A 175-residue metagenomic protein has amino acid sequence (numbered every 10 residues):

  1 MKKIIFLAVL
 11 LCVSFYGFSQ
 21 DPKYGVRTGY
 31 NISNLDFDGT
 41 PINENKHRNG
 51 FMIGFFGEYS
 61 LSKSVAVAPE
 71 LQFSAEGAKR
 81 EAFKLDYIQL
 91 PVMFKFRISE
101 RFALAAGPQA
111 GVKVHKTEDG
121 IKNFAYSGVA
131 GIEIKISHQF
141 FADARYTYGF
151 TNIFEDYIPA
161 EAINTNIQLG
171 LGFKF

Functional and structural regions predicted by a protein language model:
M1-R27, L171, F175: Bacterial Sec-dependent N-terminal signal peptides
Q20-P22, N45-F51, K84-I88, K122-Y126 (+1 more regions): Residues that define the transmembrane beta-barrel architecture of outer-membrane proteins
P22, S64-V67, R101-L104, I134 (+1 more regions): Repeated loop/turn-to-beta-strand initiation elements of outer-membrane beta-barrel proteins
K23, N31, A130-F141, I163-F175: Outer-membrane beta-barrel "beta-signal"
V26-T28, P69, V92, A106 (+3 more regions): Membrane-embedded beta-strand positions of outer-membrane beta-barrel proteins
Y30-N34, F73-G77, A110-V114, Y146-N152 (+1 more regions): Transmembrane beta-strands of outer-membrane beta-barrel pores
I42-R80: Glycine- and aromatic-enriched membrane insertion/assembly motifs of diderm outer-membrane and organelle channel
G57-Y59, F96, V112, I134 (+2 more regions): Residue-level signature of outer-membrane beta-barrel architecture
